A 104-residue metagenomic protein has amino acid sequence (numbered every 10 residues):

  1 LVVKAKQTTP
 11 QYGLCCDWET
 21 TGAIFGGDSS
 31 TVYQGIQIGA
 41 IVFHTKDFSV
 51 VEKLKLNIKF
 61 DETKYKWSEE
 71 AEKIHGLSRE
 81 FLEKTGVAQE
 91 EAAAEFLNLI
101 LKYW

Functional and structural regions predicted by a protein language model:
L1: Phosphate/dinucleotide-binding and metal-coordinating scaffold of catalytic cores in nucleotide-dependent enzymes
K4-W104: Conserved non-catalytic scaffold segment of RNase H-like nuclease domains
